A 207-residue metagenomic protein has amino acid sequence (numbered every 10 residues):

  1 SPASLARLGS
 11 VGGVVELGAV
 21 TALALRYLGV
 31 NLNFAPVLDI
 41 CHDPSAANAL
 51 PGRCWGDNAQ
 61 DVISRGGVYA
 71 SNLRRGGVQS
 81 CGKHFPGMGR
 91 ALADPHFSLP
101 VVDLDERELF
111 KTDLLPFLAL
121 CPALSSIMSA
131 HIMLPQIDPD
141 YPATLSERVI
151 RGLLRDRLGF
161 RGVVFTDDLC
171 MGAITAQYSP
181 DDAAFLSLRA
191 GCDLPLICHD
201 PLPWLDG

Functional and structural regions predicted by a protein language model:
S1-R7, P44-C54, P95-P100: Surface-exposed, active-site-proximal loop segments in enzymatic domains
A6-Y27, N58-R65, R107-F110: Glycine-rich anion/phosphate-binding loops
V15, C41, S45: Nucleotide/pyrophosphate-binding catalytic subdomain
G18-L23, N33-P36, L115-P116: Short, charged beta->alpha transition segments
Y27-V30, P51: Active-site-facing alpha/beta catalytic cores
N31-C41, C81-M88: Short glycine-enriched loops at secondary-structure junctions
A46-I63, P203-W204: Active-site loop-helix segments enriched in His/Asp/Glu that coordinate and activate a nucleophilic water at divalent
D61-G207: Second-shell residues forming the walls of enzyme active-site clefts
